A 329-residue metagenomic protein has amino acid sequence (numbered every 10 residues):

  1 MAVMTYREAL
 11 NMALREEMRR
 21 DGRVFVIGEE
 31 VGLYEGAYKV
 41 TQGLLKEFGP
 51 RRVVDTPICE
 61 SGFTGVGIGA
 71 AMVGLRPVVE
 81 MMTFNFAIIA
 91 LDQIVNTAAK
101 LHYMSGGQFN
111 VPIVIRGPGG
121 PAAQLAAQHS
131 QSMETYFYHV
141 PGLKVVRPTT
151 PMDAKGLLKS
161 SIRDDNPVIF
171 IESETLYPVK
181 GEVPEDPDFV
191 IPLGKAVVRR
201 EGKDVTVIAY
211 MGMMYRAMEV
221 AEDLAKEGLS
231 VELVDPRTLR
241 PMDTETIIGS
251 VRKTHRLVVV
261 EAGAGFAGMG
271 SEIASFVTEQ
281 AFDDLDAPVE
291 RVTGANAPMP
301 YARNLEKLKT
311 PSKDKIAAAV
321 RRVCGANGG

Functional and structural regions predicted by a protein language model:
M1-P167, I171, T175, K307: Thiamine diphosphate
V31, Y38-E47, Q108-V114, A122-Q124 (+1 more regions): Thiamine diphosphate
